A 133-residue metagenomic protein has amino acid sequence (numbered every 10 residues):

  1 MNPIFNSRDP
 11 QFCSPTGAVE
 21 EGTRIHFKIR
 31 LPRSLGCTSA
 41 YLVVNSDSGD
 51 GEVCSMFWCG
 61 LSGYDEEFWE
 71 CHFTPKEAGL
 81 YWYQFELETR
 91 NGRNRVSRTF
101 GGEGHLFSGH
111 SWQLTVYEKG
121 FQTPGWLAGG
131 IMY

Functional and structural regions predicted by a protein language model:
M1-R24, K28, D50-Y133: The feature marks proteins involved in alpha-glucan
R24-L35, V43: Short edge beta-strand/loop segments characteristic of extracellular beta-sandwich folds
L35-C37, A78: A cross-taxa feature marking solvent-exposed loop/turn segments within ectodomains of secreted and single-pass membrane
A40-L42, Y83: Short beta-strand elements bearing conserved aromatic residues within extracellular beta-rich modules
